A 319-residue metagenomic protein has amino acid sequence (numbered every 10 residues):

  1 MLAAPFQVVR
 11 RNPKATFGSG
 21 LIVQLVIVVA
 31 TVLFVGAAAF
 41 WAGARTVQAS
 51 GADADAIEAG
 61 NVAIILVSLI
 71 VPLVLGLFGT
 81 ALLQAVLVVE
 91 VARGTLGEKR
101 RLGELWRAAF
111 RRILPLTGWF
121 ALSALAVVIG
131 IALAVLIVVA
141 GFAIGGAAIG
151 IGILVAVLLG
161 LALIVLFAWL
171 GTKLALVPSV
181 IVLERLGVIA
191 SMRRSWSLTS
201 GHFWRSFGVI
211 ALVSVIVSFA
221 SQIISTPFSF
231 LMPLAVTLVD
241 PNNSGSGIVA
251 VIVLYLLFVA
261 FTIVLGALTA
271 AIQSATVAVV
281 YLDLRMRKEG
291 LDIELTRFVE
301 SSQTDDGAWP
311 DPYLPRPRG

Functional and structural regions predicted by a protein language model:
M1-G36, F40-A52, A59-G79, A92 (+1 more regions): N-terminal membrane-targeting/anchoring modules of bacterial envelope and secretion proteins
M1-N12, L96-R111, S197, D292-G319: Terminal targeting segments of Actinobacterial cell-envelope proteins
A3-V26, K99-I129, W169-I223, I252: Interfacial aromatic "cap" segments that immediately flank transmembrane helices in multipass membrane proteins
V28, F78, L82, A124-V128 (+2 more regions): Hydrophobic alpha-helical transmembrane bundles that constitute the permease/transmembrane domains of multi-pass
T31-L73, I131-L163, S221-G266: Membrane-helix interface segments in multi-pass membrane proteins
V35-T46, L87, R93-G97, F142 (+3 more regions): Perimembrane helix-loop junctions in membrane proteins
V62-R101, I149-S191, I248-K288: Selective recognition of hydrophobic, aromatic-rich stretches within alpha-helical transmembrane segments of polytopic
L170-E184, L212-G319: Juxtamembrane transition segments at transmembrane-helix termini in multipass membrane proteins
